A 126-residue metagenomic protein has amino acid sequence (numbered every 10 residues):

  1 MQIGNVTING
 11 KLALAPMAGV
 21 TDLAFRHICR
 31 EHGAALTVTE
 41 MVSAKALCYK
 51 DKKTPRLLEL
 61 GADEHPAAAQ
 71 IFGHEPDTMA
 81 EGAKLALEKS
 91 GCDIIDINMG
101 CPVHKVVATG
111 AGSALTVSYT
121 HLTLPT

Functional and structural regions predicted by a protein language model:
M1-A15: N-terminal amphipathic alpha-helix/helix-capping segment at the start of soluble metabolic enzymes
Q2, M17-D93: Glycine-rich, positively charged N-terminal anion/phosphate-binding segment
K11-A13, Q70, G112-S113: Short, contiguous strand/loop micro-motifs
H65, H104-Y119: Glycine-rich tight-turn/loop motif centered on a GG-T
P76, Y119-T120: Residues at or immediately preceding the N-termini of alpha-helices
K84-I95, H104-K105, T109, L122: Alpha/beta enzyme core
G100-P102: Short loop/turn motifs enriched for small/polar and acidic residues
T120-T126: Conserved small/polar residues in nucleotide/adenosyl-binding loops
